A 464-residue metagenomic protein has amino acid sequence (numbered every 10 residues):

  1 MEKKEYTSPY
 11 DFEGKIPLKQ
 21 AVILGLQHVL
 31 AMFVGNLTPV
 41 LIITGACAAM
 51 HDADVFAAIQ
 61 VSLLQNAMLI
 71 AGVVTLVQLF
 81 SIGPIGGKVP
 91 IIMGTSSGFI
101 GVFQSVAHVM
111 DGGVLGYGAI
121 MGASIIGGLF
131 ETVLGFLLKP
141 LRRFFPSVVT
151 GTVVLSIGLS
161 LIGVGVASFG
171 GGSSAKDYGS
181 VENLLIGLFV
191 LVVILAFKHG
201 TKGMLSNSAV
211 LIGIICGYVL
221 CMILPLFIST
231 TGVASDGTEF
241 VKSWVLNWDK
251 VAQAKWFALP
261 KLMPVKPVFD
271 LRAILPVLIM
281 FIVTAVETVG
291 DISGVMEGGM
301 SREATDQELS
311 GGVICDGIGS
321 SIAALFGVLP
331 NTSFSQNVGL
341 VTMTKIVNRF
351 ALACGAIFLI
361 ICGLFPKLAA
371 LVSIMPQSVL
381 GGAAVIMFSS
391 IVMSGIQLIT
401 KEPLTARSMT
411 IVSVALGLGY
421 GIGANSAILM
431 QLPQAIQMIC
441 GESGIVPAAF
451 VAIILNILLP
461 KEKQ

Functional and structural regions predicted by a protein language model:
M1-P17: Short, Lys/Arg-rich, polar N-terminal cytosolic tail immediately upstream of the first transmembrane signal-anchor
E2-Y6, V34-V40, T44, F189-G200 (+6 more regions): Juxtamembrane interface elements at the cytosolic ends of transmembrane helices in multi-pass membrane proteins
E13, L18, T44-G86, L275-R349: Membrane-embedded helical hairpins/re-entrant loop segments and their flanking transmembrane helices within multi-pass
V22-P39, T95-I100: The first (N-terminal) embedded transmembrane alpha-helix
M32, N36-L37, G217-L226, V233-S320 (+2 more regions): Membrane-embedded hairpin module used as a gating/binding unit in multi-pass transport and secretion proteins
S62-L63, I85-F99, R143-T152, L205-L211 (+3 more regions): Short, non-helical or kinked segments that cap or interrupt transmembrane helices
G83-M121: Membrane-interface helix-loop-helix modules in multi-pass membrane proteins
V106-F227, C354-Q464: Membrane-embedded alpha-helical modules
